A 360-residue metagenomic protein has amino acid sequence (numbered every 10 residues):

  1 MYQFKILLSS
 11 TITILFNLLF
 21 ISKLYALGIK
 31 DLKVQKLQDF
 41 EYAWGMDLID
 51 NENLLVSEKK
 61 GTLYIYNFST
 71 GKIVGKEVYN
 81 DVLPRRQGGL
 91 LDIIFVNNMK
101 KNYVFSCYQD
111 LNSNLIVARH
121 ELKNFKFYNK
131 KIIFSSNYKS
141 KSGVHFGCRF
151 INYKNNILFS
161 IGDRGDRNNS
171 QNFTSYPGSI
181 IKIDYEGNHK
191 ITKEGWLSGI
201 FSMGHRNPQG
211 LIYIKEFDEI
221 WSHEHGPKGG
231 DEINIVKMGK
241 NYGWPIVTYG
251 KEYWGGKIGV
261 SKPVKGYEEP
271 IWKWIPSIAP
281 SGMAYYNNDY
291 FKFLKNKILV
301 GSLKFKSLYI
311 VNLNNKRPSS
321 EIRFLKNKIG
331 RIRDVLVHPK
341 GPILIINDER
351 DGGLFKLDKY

Functional and structural regions predicted by a protein language model:
Y2-Q3, L48: N-terminal leader/targeting segments
Q3-A26: Classical Sec-dependent N-terminal signal peptides that target proteins to the secretory pathway
L27, G88-L90, D163-I322, G330 (+3 more regions): Beta-propeller domain segments
L27-D166, Y213-G226, P276-N314, H338-K359: Acidic, Gly/Ser/Thr-rich repeat motifs that build Ca2+-stabilized beta-propeller blades
I332-D334: Repeated scaffold domains used in trafficking and secretory/extracellular systems, primarily beta-propellers
